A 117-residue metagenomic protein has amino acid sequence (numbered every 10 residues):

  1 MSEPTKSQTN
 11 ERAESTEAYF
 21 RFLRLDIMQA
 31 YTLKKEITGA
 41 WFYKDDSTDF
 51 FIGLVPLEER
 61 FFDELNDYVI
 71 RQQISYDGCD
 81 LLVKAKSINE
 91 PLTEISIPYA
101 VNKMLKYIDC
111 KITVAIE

Functional and structural regions predicted by a protein language model:
M1-E117: Acidic (Asp/Glu-rich) sequence patches and key acidic residues that form negatively charged surfaces used
